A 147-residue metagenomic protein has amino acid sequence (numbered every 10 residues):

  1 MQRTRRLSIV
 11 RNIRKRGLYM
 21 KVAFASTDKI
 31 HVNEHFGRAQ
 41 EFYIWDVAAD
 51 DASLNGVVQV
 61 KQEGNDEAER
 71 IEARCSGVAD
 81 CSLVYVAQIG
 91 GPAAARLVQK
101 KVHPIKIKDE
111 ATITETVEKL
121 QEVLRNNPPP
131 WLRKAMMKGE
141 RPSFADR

Functional and structural regions predicted by a protein language model:
M1-C75, D80, I105, D109-R147: Non-catalytic interface/targeting segments
S76-D109: Mid-chain, well-packed structural core segment of small domains
